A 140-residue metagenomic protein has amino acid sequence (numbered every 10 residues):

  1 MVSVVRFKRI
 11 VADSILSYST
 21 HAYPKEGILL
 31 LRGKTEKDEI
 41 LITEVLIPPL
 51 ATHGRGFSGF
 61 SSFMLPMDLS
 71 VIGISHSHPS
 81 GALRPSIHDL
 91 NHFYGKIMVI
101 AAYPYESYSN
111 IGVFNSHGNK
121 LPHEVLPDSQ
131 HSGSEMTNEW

Functional and structural regions predicted by a protein language model:
M1-V71, P79-W140: Conserved beta-strand-loop surface patch within small alpha/beta domains used for substrate/adaptor or ligand engagement
